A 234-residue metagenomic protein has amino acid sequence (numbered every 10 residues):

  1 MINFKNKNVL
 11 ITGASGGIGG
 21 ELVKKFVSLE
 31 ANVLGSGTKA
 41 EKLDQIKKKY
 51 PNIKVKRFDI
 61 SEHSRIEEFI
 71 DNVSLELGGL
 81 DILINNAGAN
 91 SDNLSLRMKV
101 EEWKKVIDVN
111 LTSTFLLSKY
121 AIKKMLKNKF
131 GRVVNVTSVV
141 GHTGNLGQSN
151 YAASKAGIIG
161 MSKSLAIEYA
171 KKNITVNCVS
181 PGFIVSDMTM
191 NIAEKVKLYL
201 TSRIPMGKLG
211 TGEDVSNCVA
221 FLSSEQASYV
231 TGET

Functional and structural regions predicted by a protein language model:
S15-G16: Conserved glycine-rich cofactor-binding loop
L29-L43: Conserved glycine-rich Rossmann-like NAD(P)H-binding loop of the short-chain dehydrogenase/reductase
L94-S95, E102-I107, T189, L200: Substrate-binding pocket helix/loop in short-chain dehydrogenase/reductase
S118, S154, S162: Active-site helix of classical SDR
K123, I167-K171, S228: Alpha-helical segment proximal to the catalytic Tyr-Lys
F130, I174, K208-T234: C-terminal substrate-recognition "lid" of short-chain dehydrogenase/reductases
S138: Residue(s) in the substrate-gating loop at a strand-loop-helix junction that position the organic substrate next
